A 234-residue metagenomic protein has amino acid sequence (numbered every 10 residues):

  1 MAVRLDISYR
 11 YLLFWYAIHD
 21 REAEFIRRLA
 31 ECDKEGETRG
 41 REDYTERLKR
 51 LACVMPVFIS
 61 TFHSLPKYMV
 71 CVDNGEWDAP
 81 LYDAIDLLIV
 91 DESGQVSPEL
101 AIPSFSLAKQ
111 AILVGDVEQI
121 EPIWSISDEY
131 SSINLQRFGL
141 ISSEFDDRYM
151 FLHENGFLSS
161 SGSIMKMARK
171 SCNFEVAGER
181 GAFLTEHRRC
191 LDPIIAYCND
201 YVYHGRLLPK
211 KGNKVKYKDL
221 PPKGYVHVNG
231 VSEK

Functional and structural regions predicted by a protein language model:
M1-I85: Conserved helicase NTPase catalytic core signature
D43, R47-R50, E92, A182 (+1 more regions): Conserved aromatic-histidine-acidic binding/catalytic patches
H63-L65, D73-L87, G94-K234: Conserved helicase motor core of SF1/SF2 NTP-dependent helicases
